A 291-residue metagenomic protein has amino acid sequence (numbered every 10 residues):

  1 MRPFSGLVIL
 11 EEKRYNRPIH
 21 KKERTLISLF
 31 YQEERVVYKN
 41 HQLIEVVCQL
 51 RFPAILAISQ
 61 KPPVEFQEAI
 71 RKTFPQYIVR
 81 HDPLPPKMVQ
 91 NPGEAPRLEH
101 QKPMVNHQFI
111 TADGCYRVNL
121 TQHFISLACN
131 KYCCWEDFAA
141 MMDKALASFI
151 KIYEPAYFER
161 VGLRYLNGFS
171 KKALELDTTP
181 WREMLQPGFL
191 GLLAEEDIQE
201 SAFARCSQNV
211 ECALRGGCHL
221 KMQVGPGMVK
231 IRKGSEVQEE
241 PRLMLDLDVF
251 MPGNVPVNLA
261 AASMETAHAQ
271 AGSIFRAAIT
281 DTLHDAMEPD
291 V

Functional and structural regions predicted by a protein language model:
L7-I9, Y15: Short, positively charged and aromatic/hydrophobic N-terminal segments
N16-L120, G253, L259, D290-V291: N-terminal low-complexity, intrinsically disordered segments
E33-V36, K102-I110, R160-E236: Aromatic/basic-lined ligand-recognition segments that form π-stacking hydrophobic pockets flanked by Lys/Arg to engage
Q42-Q49, C115-Y132, F158-L166, E239-M251: Glycine-rich, often proline-containing surface loops adjacent to acidic residues and nearby aromatics that form
P62, F66, C134-M141, A145 (+2 more regions): Short amphipathic alpha-helical segments
Q90-P92, R160-G168, D281-V291: Short, highly charged C-terminal tails/helix-capping segments
T111-Y153: Hydrophobic alpha-helical segments and helix pairs
M244-V291: C-terminal structured interaction module
